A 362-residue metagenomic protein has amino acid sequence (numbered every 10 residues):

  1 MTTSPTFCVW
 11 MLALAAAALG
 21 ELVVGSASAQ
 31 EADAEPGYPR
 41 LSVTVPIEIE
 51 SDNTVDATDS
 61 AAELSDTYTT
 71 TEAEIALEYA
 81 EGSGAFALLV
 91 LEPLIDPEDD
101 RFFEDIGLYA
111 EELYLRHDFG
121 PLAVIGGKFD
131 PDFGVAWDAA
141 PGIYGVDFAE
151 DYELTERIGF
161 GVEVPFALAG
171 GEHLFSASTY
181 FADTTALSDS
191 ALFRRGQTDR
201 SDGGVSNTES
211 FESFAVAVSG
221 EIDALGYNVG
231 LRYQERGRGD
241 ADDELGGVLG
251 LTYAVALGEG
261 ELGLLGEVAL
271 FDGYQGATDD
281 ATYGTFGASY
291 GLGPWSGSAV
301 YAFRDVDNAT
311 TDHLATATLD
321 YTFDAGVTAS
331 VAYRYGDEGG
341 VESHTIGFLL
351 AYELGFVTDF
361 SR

Functional and structural regions predicted by a protein language model:
D33-D56: Transmembrane beta-strand segments of Gram-negative outer membrane beta-barrel proteins
V43-I47, A87-L89, V124-G126, V162 (+8 more regions): Membrane-embedded beta-strand positions of outer-membrane beta-barrel proteins
E50-T58, E92-D100, P131-V135, A140 (+9 more regions): Sequence/structural signature of outer-membrane beta-barrel proteins
E63-T71, I106-E111, D118, L154-F160 (+5 more regions): Residues that define the transmembrane beta-barrel architecture of outer-membrane proteins
T67-T185: Outer membrane beta-barrel
A73-Y79, E112-H117, F160-V164, V216-I222 (+4 more regions): Residues on the lipid-exposed face of transmembrane beta-strands in outer-membrane beta-barrel proteins
E172-S176, E209-N308, H313-L314: Detector for outer-membrane/organellar transmembrane beta-barrel domains, recognizing the amphipathic beta-strand
Y321, E342-R362: Outer-membrane beta-barrel "beta-signal"
